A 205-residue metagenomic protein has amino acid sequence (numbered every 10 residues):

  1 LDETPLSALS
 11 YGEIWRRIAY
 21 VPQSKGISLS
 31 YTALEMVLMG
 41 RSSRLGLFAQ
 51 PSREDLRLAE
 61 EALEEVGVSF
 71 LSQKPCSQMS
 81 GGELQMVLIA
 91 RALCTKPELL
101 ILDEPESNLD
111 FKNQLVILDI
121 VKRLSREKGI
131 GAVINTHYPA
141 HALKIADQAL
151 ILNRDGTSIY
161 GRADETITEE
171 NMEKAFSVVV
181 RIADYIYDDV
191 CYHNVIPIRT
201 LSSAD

Functional and structural regions predicted by a protein language model:
L1-E13: ABC ATPase NBD Q-loop/coupling interface
P75-M79, E83: Conserved ABC ATPase signature
K96: Conserved catalytic motifs of ABC-family nucleotide-binding domains
L100-E104: Catalytic Walker B motif of ABC-type/P-loop ATPase nucleotide-binding domains
T136-H137: H-loop/switch region of ABC-family ATPase nucleotide-binding domains
A149-A163: H-loop (His-switch) and adjacent beta-strand-loop-beta switch element of ABC-type ATPase nucleotide-binding domains
E169, F176-D205: ABC ATPase nucleotide-binding domains
